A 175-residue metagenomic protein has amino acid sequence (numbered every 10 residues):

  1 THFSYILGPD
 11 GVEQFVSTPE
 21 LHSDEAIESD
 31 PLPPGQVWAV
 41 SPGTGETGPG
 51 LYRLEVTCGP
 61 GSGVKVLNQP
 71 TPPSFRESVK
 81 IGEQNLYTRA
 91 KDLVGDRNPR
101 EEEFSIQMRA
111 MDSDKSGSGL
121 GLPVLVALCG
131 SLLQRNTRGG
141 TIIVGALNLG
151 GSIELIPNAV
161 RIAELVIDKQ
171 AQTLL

Functional and structural regions predicted by a protein language model:
F3-L175: Peripheral, non-AAA+ core regions of ATP-driven protein-machinery
